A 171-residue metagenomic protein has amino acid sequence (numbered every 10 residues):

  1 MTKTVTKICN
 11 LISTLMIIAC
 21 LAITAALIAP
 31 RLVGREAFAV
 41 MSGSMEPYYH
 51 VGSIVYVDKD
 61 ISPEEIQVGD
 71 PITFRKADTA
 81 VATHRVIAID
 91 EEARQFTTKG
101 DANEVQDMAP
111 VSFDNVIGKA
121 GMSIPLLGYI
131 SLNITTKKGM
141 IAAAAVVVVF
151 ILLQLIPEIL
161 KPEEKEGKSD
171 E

Functional and structural regions predicted by a protein language model:
M1-S53, D60, Y129-E171: Protein maturation boundaries and topogenic segments
R35, Q67, V81, E91-A93 (+1 more regions): Extracytoplasmic
V40, D70, A82-I89: Short beta-strand-centered aromatic/proline hotspots
G52-I54, Q67-D70: Structural motif
R75-H84, A109-S112: Short coil-to-beta-strand transition motifs
I87, E91-Y129: Extended, hydrophilic extramembrane loops/domains of integral membrane proteins
